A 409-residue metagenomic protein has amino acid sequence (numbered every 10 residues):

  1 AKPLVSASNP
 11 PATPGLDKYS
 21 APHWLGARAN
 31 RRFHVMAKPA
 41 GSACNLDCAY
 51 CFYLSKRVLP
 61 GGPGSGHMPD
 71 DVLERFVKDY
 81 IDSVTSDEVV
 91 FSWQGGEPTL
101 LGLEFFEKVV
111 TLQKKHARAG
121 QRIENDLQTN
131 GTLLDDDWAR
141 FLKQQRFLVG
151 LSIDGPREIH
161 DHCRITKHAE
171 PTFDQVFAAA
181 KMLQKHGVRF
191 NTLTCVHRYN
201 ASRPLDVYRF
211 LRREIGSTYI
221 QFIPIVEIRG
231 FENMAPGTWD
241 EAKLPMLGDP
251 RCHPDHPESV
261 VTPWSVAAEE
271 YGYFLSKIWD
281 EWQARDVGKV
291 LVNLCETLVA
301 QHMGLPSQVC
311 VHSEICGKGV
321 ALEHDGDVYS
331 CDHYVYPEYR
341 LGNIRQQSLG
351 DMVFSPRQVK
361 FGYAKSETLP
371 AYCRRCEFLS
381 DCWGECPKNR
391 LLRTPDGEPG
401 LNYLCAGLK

Functional and structural regions predicted by a protein language model:
A1-A37: N-terminal [4Fe-4S]-dependent radical SAM core
N30-D71: Canonical Radical SAM [4Fe-4S] cluster-binding loop centered on the CxxxCxxC motif and its immediate flanking residues
A43-L54, S330-H333, L369-N389: Local cysteine-cluster metal-coordination motifs and their immediate loop/turn environment, predominantly Fe-S cluster
L73, V77-S92, L101-P250: Radical SAM/AdoMet-radical enzyme domain recognition
R75-Q94, F361-A364, P399-K409: Short Fe-S-cluster ligation motifs
L247-E258, P263-H302, H333-E377: C-terminal accessory region of radical SAM enzymes
S313-C316: Short, small/polar residue-rich loop motifs at catalytic or cofactor-binding pockets
E323: Short, acidic, Ser/Thr-enriched surface-loop or helix-capping motifs
